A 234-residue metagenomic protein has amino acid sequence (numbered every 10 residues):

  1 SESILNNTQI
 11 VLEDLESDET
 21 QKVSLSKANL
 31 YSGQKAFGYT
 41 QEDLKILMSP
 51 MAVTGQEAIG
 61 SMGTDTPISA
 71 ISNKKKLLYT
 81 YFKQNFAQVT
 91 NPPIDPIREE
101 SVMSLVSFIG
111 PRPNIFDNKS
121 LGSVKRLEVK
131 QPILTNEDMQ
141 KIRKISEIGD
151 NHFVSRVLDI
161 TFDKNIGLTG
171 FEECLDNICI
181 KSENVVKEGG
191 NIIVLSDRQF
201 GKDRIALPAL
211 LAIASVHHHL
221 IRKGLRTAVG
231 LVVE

Functional and structural regions predicted by a protein language model:
E2-I178, E183, K187, V194-L195: Extended, highly charged accessory segments
Y79, K83, L210-H218: Predominant activation on well-ordered alpha-helical scaffold segments within soluble catalytic domains
E183-I193, H217-G230: Secondary-structure transition/capping motifs at alpha-helix termini and the adjoining loop/turn into the next element
L195-L211: Glycine-rich, proline-tolerant flexible connector loops at the mouths of alpha/beta enzymes
V232-E234: Structural detector of well-ordered beta-strand residues that form the stable sheet scaffold of enzyme domains
